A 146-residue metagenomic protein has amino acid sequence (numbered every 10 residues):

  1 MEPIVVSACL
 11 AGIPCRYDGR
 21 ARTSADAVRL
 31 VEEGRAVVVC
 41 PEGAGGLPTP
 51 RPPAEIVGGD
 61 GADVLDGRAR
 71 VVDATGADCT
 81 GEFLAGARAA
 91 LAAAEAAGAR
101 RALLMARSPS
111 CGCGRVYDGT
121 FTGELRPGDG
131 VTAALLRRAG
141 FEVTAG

Functional and structural regions predicted by a protein language model:
M1-V5: Extreme N-terminal starter segment of soluble prokaryotic enzymes
A8-P14: Short polar catalytic/cofactor-binding loops
C9, M105-P109: Short, well-ordered beta-to-alpha junction loops that form the rim of enzyme active sites and present histidine/acidic
P14-Y17, A44, A62-A93, E124-G146: Divalent-metal-activated hydrolytic enzyme cores
C15-Y17, P48-T49, C113-V116: Short glycine-/acidic-enriched loop or helix-start segments at secondary-structure transitions that form or flank
R22-V72: Short, surface-exposed acidic-centric catalytic microdomains
R100: Short acidic/polar active-site loop segments enriched in Thr and Asp
P109-E124: Active-site-adjacent alpha-helix immediately C-terminal to a catalytic or transition-state-stabilizing loop
